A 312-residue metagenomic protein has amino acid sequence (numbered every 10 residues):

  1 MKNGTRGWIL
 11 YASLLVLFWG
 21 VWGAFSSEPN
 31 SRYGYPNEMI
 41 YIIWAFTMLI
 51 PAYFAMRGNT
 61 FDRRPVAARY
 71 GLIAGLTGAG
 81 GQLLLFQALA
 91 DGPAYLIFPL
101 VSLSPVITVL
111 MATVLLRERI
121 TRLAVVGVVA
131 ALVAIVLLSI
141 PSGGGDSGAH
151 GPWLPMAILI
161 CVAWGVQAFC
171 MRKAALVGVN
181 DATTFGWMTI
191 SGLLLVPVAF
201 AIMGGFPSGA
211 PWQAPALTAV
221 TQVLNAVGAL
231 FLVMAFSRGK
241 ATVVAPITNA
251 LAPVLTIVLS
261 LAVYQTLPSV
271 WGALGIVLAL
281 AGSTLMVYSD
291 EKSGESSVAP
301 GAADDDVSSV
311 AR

Functional and structural regions predicted by a protein language model:
M1-L14, V106-V162, I276-R312: Juxtamembrane helix-loop boundary signature in multi-pass membrane transporters
G7-L15, T60-L84, P152-I160, P207-V227 (+1 more regions): Loop-to-transmembrane-helix transition segments
A12-R32, P36, A52, R57 (+3 more regions): Transmembrane alpha-helical segments that form core, pore/gating elements of small-molecule transporters/exporters
V16, G20, A24, G75 (+8 more regions): Hydrophobic/small/kink-forming positions within alpha-helical transmembrane segments of polytopic membrane proteins
P29, A88, V114-L116, A174 (+3 more regions): Hydrophobic/aromatic residues within transmembrane alpha-helices of multi-pass small-molecule transporters
S31-M39, L84-L100, V177-A182, F231-T248: Structural motif at transmembrane-helix junctions in multi-pass transporters
I42-F46, L89-L116, A241-L261: Specific alpha-helical transmembrane segments that line the substrate/conduction pathway and gating interfaces
M48-P65, I135-S147, L193-Q213, L261 (+1 more regions): Membrane-interface helix-cap regions at the ends of transmembrane helices in multi-pass membrane proteins
